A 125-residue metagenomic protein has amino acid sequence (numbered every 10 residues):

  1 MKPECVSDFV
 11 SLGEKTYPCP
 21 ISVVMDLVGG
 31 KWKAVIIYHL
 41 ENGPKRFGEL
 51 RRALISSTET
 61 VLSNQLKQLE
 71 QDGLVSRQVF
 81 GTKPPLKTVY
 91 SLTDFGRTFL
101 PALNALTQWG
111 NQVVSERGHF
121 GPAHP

Functional and structural regions predicted by a protein language model:
M1-V10: Long, low-complexity, charged/polar intrinsically disordered regions in eukaryotic proteins
K15-V61, T82-V89, F120: N-terminal helix-turn-helix DNA-binding core of bacterial DNA-binding proteins
I21, L103-G110, V114: Hydrophobic alpha-helical core bundles mediating ligand binding, dimerization, or RNAP-core interactions
L62, L66-L69: Basic amphipathic alpha-helical segments that dock to polyanions
T82-L106: Basic, amphipathic "hinge/linker" alpha-helix immediately C-terminal to the N-terminal HTH DNA-binding motif
H119-P125: Exposed, interaction-prone assembly regions rather than primary DNA-binding/catalytic cores
